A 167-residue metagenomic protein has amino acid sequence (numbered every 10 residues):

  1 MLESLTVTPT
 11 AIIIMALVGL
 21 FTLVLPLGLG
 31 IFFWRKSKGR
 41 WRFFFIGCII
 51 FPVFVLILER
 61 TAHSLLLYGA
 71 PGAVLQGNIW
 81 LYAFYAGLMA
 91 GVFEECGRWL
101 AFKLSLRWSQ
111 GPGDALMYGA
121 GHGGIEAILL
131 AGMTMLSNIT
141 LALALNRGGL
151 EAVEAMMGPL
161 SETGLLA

Functional and structural regions predicted by a protein language model:
M1-A167: Hydrophobic alpha-helical segments at protein termini of multi-pass membrane proteins
